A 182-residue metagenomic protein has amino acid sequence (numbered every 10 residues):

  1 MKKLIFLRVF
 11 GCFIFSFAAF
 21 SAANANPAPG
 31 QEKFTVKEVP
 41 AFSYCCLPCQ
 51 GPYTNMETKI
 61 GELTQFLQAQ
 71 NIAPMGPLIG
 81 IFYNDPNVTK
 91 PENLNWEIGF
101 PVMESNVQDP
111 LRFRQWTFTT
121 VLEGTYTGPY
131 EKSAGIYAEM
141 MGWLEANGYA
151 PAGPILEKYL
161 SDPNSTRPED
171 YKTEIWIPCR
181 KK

Functional and structural regions predicted by a protein language model:
M1-G11: Bacterial N-terminal signal peptides that target proteins for export
F6, F15, F20-K182: A solvent-exposed interaction/effector surface
